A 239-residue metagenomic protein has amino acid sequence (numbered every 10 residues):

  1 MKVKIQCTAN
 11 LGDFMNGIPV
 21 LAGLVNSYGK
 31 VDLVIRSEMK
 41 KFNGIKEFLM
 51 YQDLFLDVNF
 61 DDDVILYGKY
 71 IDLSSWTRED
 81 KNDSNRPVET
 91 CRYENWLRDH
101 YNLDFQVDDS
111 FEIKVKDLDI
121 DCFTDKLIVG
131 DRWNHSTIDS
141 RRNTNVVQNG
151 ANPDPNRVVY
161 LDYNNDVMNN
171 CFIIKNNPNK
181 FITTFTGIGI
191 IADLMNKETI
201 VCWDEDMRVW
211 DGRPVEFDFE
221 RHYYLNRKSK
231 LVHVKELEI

Functional and structural regions predicted by a protein language model:
M1-I239: Catalytic machinery of carbohydrate-active enzymes, primarily nucleotide-sugar-dependent glycosyltransferases
